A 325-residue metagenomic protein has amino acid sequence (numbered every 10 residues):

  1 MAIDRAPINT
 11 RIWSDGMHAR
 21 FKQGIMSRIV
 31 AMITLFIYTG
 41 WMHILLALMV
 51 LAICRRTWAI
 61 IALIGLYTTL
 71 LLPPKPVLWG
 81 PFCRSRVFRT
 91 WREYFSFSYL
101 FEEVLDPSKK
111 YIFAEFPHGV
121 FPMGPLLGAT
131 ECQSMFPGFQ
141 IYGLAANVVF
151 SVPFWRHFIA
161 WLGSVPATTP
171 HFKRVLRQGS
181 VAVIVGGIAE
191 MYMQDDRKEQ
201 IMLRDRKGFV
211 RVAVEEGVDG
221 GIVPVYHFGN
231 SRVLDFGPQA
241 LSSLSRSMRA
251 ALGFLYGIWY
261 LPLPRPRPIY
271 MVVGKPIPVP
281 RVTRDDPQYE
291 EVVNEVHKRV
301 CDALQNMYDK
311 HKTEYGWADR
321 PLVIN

Functional and structural regions predicted by a protein language model:
A2-W13, M17, F21, K173-N325: Non-catalytic C-terminal accessory region of glycerolipid acyltransferases and related lyso-lipid remodeling enzymes
D4-G24, R84, R89-T90, F95-L105: Signal-peptide-cleavage-adjacent N-terminal segments of secreted and extracellular proteins
H18-T69: Alpha-helical bilayer-embedded segments of polytopic membrane proteins, i.e., transmembrane/intramembrane helices
M26, F88, R92, S245 (+1 more regions): Membrane-interacting alpha-helical segments
G40-A62, E115-H118, M202-V218: Short N-terminal signal/transit or membrane-insertion segments and the immediately adjacent low-complexity/disordered
A59-F88, R92, F101, L105-Q178 (+2 more regions): Catalytic core of membrane glycerolipid acyltransferases/transacylases, capturing the structured, soluble-facing
Y94, S98-F101, P166, A303 (+2 more regions): Short secondary-structure junctions and interdomain/linker hinges
F97, F139-I141, G220: A structural micro-motif
